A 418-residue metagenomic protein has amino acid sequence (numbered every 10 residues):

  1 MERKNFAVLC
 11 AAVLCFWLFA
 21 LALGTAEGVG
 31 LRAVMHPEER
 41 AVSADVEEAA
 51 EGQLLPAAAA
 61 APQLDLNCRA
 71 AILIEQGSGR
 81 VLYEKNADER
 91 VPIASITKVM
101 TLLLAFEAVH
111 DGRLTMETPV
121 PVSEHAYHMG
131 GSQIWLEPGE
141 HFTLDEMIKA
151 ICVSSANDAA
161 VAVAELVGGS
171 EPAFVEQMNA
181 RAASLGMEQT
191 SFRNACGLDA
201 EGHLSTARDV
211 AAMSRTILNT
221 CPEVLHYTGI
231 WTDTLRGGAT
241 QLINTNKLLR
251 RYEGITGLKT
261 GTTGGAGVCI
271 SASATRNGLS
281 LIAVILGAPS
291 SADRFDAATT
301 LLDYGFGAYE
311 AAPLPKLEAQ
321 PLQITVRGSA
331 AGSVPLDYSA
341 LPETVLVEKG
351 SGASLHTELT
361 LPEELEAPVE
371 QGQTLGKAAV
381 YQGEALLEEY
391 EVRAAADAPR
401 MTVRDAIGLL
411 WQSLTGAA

Functional and structural regions predicted by a protein language model:
M1-A33, W411-A418: Gram-positive cell-envelope targeting signals
E2-F6, A26-C221: Active-site-adjacent loops and short helices of periplasmic peptidoglycan-processing enzymes
K4, M187-S191, D199-L204, R208-A418: Domain-terminus/edge residues, biased toward the C-terminal soluble/receptor-binding domains of extracytoplasmic
A11, T25, V29-L31, Q53 (+6 more regions): Intrinsically disordered, low-complexity regions
V13-C15, V175, S291: Generic alpha-helix initiation/capping and coil-helix boundary signal
